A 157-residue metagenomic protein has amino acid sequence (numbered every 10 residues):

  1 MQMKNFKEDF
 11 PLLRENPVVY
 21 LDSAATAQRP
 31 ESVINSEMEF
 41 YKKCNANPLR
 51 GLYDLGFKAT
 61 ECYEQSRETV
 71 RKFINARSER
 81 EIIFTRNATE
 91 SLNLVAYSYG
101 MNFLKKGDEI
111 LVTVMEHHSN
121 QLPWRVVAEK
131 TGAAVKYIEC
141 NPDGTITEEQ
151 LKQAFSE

Functional and structural regions predicted by a protein language model:
M1-E157: Pyridoxal 5′-phosphate
